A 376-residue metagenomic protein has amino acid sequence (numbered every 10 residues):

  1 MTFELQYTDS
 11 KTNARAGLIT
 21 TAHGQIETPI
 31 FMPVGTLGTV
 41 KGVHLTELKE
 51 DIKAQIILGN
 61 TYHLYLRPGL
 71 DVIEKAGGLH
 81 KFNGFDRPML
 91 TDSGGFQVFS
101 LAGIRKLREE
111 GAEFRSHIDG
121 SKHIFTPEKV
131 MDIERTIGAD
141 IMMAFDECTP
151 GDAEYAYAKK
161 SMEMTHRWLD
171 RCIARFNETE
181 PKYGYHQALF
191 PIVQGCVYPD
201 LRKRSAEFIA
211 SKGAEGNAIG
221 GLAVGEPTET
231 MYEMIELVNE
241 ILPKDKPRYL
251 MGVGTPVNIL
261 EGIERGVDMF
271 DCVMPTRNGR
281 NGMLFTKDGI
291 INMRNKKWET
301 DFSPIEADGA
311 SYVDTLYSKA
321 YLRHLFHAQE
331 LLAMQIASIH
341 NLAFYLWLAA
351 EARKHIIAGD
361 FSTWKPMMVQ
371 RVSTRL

Functional and structural regions predicted by a protein language model:
M1-K182, K296-E299: Non-catalytic, usually N-terminal nucleic-acid engagement modules in DNA/RNA processing proteins
M1-L18, I26-M32, K41-G42, D146-D152 (+1 more regions): C-terminal extensions of enzymes
A22, K287, I357: Short, ordered coil/turn segments that flank beta-strands lining enzyme active or ligand-binding pockets
G24, I57, D92, E134 (+5 more regions): Conserved, mostly hydrophobic/aromatic
K129, I133-I137, K160, M164-R171 (+5 more regions): A non-catalytic, amphipathic alpha-helix used as a structural packing/dimerization or gating element in enzyme scaffolds
G138, L169, I173-F176, E180 (+4 more regions): Structural signal for hydrophobic packing residues in well-ordered secondary-structure cores of soluble enzyme domains
G151-Y155, K159, G216-L222, L331-M334: Glycine- and acidic
E163, R175, T179, Q187-I305: Glycine-rich phosphate/ribose-binding loops and adjacent secondary-structure elements that form binding surfaces
